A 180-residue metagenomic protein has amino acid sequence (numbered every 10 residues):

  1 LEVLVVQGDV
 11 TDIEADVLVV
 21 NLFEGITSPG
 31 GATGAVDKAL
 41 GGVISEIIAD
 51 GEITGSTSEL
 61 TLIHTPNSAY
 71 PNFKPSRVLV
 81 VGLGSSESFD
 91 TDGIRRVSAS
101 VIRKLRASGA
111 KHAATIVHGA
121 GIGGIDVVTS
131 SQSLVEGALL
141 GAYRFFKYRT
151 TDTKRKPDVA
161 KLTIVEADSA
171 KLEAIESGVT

Functional and structural regions predicted by a protein language model:
L1-T180: Glycine-/small-residue-enriched capping loops at alpha/beta junctions
